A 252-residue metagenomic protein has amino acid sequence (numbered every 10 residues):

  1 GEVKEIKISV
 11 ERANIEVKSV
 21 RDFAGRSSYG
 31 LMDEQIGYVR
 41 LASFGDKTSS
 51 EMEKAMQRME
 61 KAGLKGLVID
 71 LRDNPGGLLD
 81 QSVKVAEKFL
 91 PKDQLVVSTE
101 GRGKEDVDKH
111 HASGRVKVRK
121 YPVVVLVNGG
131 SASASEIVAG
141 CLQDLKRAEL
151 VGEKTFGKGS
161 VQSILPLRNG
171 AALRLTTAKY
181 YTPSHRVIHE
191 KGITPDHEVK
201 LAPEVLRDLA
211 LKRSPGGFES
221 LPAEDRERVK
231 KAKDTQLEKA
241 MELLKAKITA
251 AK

Functional and structural regions predicted by a protein language model:
G1-R168, K230: Cleft-lining beta-strand/loop regions that shape enzyme active-site pockets
S160, R174-T176: A short, compositionally biased
A172, K179-K252: Conserved functional hotspot residues or short segments at active or partner-binding sites across diverse domains
